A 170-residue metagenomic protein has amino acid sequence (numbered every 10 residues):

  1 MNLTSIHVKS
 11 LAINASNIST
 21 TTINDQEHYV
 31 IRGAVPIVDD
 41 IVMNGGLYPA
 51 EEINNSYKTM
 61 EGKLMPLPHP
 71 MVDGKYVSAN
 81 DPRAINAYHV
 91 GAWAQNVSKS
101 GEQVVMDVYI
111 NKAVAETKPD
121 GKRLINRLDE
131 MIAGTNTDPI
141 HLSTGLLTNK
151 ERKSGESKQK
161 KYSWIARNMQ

Functional and structural regions predicted by a protein language model:
M1-Q170: Signature of dsDNA virion morphogenesis modules
